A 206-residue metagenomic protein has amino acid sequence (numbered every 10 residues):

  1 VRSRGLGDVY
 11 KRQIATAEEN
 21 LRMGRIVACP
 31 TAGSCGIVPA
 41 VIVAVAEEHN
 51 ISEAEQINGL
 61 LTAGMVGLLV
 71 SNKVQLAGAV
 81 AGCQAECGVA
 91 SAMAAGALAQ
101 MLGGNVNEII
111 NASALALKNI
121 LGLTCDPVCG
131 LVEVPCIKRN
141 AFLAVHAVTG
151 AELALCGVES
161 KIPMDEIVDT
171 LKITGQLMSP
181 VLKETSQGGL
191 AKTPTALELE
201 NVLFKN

Functional and structural regions predicted by a protein language model:
V1-Y10: Single conserved hydrophobic/aromatic residue that forms the stacking wall/gate of nucleotide- or nucleobase-binding
R4, A15-L21, V45-E48: Function-dense linear segments that define catalytic or interfacial modules in macromolecule-processing proteins
A17-V27, V70-V80, P127-V132: Glycine/charged-rich beta-loop-alpha catalytic/anionic-binding loops adjacent to active sites
M23-V41, A85-A90: Conserved phosphate/anionic-ligand binding catalytic regions in large, soluble enzymes, centered on
P39-N50, A95-G103: Alpha-helical support elements that line or immediately flank enzyme active sites and cofactor-binding pockets
G64-G67, K73, E86-G88: Glycine-rich phosphate/ribose-binding loops and adjacent secondary-structure elements that form binding surfaces
V80-A112: A contiguous pocket-lining binding segment that forms or flanks enzyme active sites
Q100-N206: Functionally critical mobile loop/hinge segments
